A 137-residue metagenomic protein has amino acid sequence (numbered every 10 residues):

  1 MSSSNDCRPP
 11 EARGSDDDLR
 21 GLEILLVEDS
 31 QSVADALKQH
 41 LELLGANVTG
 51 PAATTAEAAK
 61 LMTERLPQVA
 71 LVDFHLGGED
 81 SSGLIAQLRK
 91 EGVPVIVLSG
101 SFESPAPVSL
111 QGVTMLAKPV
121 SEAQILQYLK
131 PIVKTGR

Functional and structural regions predicted by a protein language model:
M1-E23, A56, T114-A117, S121-R137: Non-catalytic signal-transmission and effector/linker regions of two-component phosphorelay proteins
E28: Conserved acidic carboxylate
Q31-G50: Two-component/phosphorelay signaling modules centered on CheY-like receiver
P51-V69: Acidic, metal-coordinating helix/loop segments flanking the phosphotransfer/catalytic sites of two-component signaling
T54, D80-G83: Acidic catalytic/metal-coordinating carboxylates
D73: Active-site residues of response regulator receiver
G83, K90, S101-K118, A123 (+2 more regions): Alpha4 helix (beta4-alpha4-beta5 surface) of REC/receiver domains from two-component response regulators
I96-S99: Hydrophobic/aromatic residues positioned on beta-strands within the core alpha/beta folds
